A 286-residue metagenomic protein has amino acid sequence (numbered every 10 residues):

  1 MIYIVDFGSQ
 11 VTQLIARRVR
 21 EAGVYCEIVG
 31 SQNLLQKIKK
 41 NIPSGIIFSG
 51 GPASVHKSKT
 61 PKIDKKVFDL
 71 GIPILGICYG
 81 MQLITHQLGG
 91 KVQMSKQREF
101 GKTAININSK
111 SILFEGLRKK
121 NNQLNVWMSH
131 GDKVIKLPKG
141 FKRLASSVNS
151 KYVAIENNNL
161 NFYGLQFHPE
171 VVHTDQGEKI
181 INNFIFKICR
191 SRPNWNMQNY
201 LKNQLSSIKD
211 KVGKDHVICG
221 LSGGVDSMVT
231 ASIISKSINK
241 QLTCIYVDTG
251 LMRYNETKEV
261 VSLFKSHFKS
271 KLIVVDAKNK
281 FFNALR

Functional and structural regions predicted by a protein language model:
M1-F48, P52-S58, K62-I63, F68-L70 (+1 more regions): RNA-binding accessory domains that recognize and position tRNA/RNA substrates
G76, G80, T85: Gly/Ala-rich beta-loop-alpha elbow adjacent to hydrolase catalytic centers
